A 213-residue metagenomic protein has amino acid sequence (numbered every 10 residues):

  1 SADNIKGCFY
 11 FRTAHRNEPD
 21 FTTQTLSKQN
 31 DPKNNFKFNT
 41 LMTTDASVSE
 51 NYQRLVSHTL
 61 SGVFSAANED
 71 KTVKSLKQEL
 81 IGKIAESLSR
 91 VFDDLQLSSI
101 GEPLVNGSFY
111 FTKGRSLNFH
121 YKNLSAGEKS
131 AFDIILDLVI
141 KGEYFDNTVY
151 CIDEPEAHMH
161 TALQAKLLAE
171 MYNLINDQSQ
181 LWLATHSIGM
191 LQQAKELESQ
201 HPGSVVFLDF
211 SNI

Functional and structural regions predicted by a protein language model:
S1-A2, I84-L95, L138, M171 (+1 more regions): Hydrophobic, Leu/Ile/Phe/Ala-enriched alpha-helical segments that form helix-helix packing faces
S1-F92: Coupling/switch segment of ABC-type P-loop NTPase heads
I5-K6, P103-V105: A short, polar/charged loop/turn motif at coil->beta-strand junctions and beta-hairpin connectors
Q24, Q29, Q53, Q78 (+5 more regions): Residue-identity detector for glutamine
L97-E102: Short beta-strand
V105-I213: Switch/communication elements of ASCE P-loop NTPase nucleotide-binding domains
